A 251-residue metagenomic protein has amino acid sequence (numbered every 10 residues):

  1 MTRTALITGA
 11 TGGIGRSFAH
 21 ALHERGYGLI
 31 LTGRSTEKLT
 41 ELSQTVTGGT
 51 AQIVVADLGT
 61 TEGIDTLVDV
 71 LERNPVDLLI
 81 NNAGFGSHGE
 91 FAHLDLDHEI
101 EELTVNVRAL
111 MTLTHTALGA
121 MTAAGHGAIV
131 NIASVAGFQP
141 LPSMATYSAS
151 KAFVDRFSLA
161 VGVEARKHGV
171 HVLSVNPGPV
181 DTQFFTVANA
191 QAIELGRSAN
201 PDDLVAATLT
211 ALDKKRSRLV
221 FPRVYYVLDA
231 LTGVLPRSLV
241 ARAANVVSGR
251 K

Functional and structural regions predicted by a protein language model:
T11-G12: Conserved glycine-rich cofactor-binding loop
R25-L42: Conserved glycine-rich Rossmann-like NAD(P)H-binding loop of the short-chain dehydrogenase/reductase
N82-S87: Conserved NAD(P)H cofactor-binding loop of Rossmann-fold oxidoreductase domains
E90-A92, H98-L103: Substrate-binding pocket helix/loop in short-chain dehydrogenase/reductase
T114, S150: Active-site helix of classical SDR
S134: Residue(s) in the substrate-gating loop at a strand-loop-helix junction that position the organic substrate next
S174, A192-L228: C-terminal helical subdomain
